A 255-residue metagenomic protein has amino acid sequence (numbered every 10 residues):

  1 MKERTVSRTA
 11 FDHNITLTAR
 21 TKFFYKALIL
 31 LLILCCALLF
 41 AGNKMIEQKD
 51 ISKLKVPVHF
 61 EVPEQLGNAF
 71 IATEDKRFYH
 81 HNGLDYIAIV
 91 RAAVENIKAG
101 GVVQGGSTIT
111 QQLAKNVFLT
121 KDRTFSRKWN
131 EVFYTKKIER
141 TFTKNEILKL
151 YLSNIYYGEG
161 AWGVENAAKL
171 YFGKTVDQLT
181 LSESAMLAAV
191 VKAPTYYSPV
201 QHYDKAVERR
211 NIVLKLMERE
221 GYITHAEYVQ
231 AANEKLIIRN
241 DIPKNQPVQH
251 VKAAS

Functional and structural regions predicted by a protein language model:
M1-S255: Juxtamembrane regions of bacterial inner-membrane/periplasmic proteins, predominantly the peptidoglycan biogenesis
